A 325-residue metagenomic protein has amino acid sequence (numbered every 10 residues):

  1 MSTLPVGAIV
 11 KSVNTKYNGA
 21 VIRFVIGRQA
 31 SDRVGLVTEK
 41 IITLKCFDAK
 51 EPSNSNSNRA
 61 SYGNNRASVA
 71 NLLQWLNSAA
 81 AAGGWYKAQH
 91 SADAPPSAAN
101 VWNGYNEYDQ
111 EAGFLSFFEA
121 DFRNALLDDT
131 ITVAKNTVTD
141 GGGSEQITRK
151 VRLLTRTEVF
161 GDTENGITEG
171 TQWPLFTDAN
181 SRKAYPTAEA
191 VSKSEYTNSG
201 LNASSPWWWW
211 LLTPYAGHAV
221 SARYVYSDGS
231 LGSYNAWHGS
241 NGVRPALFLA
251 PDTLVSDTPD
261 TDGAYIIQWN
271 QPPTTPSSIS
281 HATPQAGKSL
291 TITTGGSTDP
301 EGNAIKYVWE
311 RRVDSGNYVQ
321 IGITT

Functional and structural regions predicted by a protein language model:
M1-N270: Collagenous Gly-X-Y triple-helix signature in extracellular proteins
W237, N270-T325: Ser/Thr/Pro/Gly-rich low-complexity disordered regions
